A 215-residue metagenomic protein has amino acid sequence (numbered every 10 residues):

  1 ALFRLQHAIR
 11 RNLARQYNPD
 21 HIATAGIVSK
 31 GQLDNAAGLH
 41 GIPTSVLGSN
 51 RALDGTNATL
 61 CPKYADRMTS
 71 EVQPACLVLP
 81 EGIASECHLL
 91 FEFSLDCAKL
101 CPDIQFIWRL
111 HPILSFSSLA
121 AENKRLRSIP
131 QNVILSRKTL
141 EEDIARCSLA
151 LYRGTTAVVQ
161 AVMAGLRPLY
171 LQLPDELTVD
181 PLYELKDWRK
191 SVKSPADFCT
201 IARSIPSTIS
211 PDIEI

Functional and structural regions predicted by a protein language model:
A1-A52, V158: Active-site and donor-binding regions of nucleotide-sugar-utilizing enzymes
R15, T69, E142-I144: Structural alpha-helical scaffold elements that stabilize or flank donor/cofactor-binding regions in carbohydrate
Y17-D20, N35-V46, N123-K124, L149 (+1 more regions): Catalytic binding pocket for nucleotide-activated donors in carbohydrate/polymer assembly enzymes
H21, A75, Q105, S148-L149: Structural motif
T24-I27, L79-I83, R109-P112, G154 (+1 more regions): Structural motif
T44-R125: Conserved catalytic-core segment of nucleotide-activated headgroup transferases in glycan assembly
I113-A164, P168: Donor nucleotide-activated moiety binding/catalytic core segment of transferases that use nucleotide-activated donors
